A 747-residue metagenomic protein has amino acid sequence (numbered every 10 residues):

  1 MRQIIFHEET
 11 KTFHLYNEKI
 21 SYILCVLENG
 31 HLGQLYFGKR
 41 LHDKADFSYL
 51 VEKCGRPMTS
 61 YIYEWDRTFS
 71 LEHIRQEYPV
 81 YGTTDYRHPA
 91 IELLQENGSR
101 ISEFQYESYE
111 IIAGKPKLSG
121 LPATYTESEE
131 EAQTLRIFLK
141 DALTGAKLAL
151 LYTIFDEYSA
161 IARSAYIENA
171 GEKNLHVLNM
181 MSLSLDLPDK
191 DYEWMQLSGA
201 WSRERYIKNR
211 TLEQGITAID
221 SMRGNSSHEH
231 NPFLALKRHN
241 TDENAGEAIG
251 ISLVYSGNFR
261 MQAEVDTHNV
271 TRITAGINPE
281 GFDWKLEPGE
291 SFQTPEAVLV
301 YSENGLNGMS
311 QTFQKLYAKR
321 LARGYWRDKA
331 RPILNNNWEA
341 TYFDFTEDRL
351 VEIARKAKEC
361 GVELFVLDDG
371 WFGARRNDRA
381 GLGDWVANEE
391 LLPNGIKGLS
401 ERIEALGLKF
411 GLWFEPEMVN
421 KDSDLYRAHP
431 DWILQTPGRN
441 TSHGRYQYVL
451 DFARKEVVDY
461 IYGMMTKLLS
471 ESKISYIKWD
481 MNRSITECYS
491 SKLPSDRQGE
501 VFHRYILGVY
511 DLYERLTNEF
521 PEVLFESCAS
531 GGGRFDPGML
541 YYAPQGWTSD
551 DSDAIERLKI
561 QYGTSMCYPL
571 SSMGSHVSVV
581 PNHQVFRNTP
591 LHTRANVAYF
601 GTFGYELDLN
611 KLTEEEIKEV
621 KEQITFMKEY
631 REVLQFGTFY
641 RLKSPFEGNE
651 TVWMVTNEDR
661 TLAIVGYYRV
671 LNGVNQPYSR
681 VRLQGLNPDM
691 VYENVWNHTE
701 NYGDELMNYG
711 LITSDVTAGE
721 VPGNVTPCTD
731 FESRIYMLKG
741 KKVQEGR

Functional and structural regions predicted by a protein language model:
I4-H14, L32-E264, E280, V691-E705: Polysaccharide-binding surfaces and accessory modules of carbohydrate-active proteins
K19, A165, G289, N335 (+7 more regions): Conserved, mostly hydrophobic/aromatic
S70-L118, T241, A245-N258, Q262 (+5 more regions): Glycine-rich, aromatic-flanked loop segments that form ligand/cofactor-binding clefts across common enzyme folds
S99-Y106, W284-E303, F731-L738: Short Pro-Gly-centered flexible turn/kink motifs
L234, E243, P645-P688: Carbohydrate-binding surface patches
W326-G463, Y476: Aromatic-lined carbohydrate-binding/catalytic grooves of carbohydrate-active enzymes
N420-D459, H503-N610: Glycan-recognition surfaces
L671-R747: C-terminal beta-sandwich/jelly-roll accessory domains of carbohydrate-active enzymes
